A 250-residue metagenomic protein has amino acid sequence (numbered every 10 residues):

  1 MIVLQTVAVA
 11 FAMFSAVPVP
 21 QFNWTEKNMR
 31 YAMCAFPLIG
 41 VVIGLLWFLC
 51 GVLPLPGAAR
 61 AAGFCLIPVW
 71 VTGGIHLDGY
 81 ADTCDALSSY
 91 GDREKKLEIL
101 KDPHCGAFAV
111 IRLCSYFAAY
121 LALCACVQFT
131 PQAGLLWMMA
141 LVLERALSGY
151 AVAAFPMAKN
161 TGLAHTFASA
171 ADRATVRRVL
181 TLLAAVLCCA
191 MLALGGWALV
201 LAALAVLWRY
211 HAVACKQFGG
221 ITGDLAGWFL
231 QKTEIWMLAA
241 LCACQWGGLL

Functional and structural regions predicted by a protein language model:
M1-G73, L87, G91-L97, D102-P103 (+1 more regions): Hydrophobic alpha-helical transmembrane segments
G73-G79: Replace "His-x-His-based motif
L77, D85-A86: Acidic metal-phosphate-binding loop of nucleotide-sugar-dependent transferases
